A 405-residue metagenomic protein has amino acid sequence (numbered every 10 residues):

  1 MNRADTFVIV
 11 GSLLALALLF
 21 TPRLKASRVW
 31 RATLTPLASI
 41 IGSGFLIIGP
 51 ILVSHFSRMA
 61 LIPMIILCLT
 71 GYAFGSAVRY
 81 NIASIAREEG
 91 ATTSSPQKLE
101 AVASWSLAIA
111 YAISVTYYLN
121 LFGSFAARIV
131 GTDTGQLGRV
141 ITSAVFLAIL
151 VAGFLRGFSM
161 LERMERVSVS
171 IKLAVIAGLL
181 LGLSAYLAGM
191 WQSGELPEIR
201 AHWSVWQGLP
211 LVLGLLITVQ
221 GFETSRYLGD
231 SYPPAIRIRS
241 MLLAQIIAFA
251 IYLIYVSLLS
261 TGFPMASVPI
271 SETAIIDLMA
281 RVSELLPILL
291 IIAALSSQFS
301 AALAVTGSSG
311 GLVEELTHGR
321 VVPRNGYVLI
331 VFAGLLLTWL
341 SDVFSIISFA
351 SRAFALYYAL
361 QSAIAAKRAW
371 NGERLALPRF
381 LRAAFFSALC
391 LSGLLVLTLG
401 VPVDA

Functional and structural regions predicted by a protein language model:
N2-R31, I51-A103, S124, A244-F249: Extracellular loop-to-transmembrane helix junctions
L14-L19, G71-V78, V175-G182, Y327-I330 (+1 more regions): Hydrophobic alpha-helical segments of multi-pass membrane transport proteins
P22-L24, H55, S124-G131, F146-I171 (+2 more regions): Membrane-water interface regions at transmembrane-helix termini and the short interhelical loops of multi-pass membrane
P22-R23, Q136-S143, S159, R163-L278 (+1 more regions): Helix-loop-helix junctions that connect adjacent transmembrane segments in multi-pass membrane transporters
Y72-T134, I291-E315, W339-A363: Hydrophobic transmembrane alpha-helices that form the core helical bundles of multi-pass secondary transporters
E89-P96, Q245-F299, E315-G319, V331-L335 (+1 more regions): TM-loop-TM module centered on a large, flexible mid-protein loop between adjacent transmembrane helices in multi-pass
V140-F146, L150-Y186, I347-I364, F380-F386: Membrane-interface loop-to-helix entry segments
V321-V328, A359-A405: C-terminal membrane-solvent junction of multi-pass transporters and transport-like membrane proteins
